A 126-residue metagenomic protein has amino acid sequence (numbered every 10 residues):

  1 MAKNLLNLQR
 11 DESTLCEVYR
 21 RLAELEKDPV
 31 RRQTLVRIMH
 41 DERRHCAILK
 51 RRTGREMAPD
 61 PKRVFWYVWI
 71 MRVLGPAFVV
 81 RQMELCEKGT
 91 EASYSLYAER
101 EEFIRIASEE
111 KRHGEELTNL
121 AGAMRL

Functional and structural regions predicted by a protein language model:
M1-L126: Non-heme di-metal
